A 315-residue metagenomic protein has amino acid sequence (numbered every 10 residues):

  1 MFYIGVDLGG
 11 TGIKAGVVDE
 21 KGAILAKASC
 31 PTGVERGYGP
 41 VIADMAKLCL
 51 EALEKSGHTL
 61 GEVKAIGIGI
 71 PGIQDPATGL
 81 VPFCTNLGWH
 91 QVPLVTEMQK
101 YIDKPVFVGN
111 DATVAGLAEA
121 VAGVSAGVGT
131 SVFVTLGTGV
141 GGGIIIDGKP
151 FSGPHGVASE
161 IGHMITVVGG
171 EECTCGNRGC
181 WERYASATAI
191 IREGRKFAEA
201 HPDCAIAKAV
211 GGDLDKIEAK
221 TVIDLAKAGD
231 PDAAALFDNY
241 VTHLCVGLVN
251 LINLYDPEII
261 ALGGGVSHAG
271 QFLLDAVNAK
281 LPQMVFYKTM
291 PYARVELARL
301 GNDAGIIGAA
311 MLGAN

Functional and structural regions predicted by a protein language model:
M1-A65, D75-T78, V95-V106, A118-V128 (+3 more regions): ATP-binding/phosphotransfer module of carbohydrate and carboxylate kinases, centering on a glycine-rich
D7, G67-P71, G109, F133-G139 (+1 more regions): Short beta-strand segments
T11-G12, A112-V114, T138-G141, V168: Conserved A3 ("GATE") glycine/threonine-rich loop of ANL adenylate-forming enzymes
A28-C30, T85, P154: Short hydrophobic alpha-helix segments
P31-V34, W89, A158-E160: A short acidic/small-residue loop/turn micro-motif
V81-H90: Conserved phosphate-binding/catalytic loop of the ribokinase/pfkB sugar-kinase fold
K104, G129-V134, T138-G142, I146 (+2 more regions): Generic beta-strand structural signal
I144-E160: Short, charged low-complexity linear segments at domain edges
